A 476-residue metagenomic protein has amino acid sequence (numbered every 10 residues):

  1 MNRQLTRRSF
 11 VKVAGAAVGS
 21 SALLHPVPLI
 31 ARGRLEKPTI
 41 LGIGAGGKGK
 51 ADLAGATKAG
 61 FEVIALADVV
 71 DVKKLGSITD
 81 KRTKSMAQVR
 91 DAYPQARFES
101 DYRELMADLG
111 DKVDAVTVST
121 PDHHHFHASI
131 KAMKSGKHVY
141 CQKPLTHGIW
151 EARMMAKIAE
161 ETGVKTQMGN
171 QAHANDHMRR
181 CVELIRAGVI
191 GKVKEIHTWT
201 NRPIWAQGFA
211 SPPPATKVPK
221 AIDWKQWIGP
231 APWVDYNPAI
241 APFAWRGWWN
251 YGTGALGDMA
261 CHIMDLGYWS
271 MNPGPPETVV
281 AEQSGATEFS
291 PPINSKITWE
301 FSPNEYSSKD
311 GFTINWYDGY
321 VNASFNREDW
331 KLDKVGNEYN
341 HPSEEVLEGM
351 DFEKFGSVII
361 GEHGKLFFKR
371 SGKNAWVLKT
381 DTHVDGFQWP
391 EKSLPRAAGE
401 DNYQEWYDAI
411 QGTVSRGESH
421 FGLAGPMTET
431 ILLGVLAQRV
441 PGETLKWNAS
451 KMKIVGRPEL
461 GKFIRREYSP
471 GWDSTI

Functional and structural regions predicted by a protein language model:
M1-H138, R153-K165, I476: N-terminal glycine-/serine-/threonine-rich beta1-alpha1-beta2 phosphate-ribose binding loop of Rossmann-like
V13, D52, S85, A128 (+6 more regions): Alpha-helical packing segments of well-folded alpha/beta enzyme cores
I40-I43, I64-D68, T117-V118, Y140-C141 (+8 more regions): Structural recognition of the beta-strand scaffold that forms the well-ordered cores of secreted hydrolase catalytic
A51-A56, G76-I78, F126-K131, E151-A152 (+5 more regions): Short, solvent-exposed loop/turn and secondary-structure capping segments
E99, S119-H125, L145-H147, A152 (+4 more regions): Short, solvent-exposed turn/loop segments enriched in Gly/Ser/Thr/Pro and often Arg
A107-G110, M133-K134, E160, R186 (+3 more regions): Residue-level signal for alpha-helix termini/capping positions
H138-Y140, T146-Q226: A contiguous active-site-proximal alpha/beta segment in oxidoreductase catalytic domains
R180, K192, H197-W199, A206-L423 (+1 more regions): Contiguous beta-strand/loop segments that form the cofactor/metal-binding neighborhood of enzyme cores
